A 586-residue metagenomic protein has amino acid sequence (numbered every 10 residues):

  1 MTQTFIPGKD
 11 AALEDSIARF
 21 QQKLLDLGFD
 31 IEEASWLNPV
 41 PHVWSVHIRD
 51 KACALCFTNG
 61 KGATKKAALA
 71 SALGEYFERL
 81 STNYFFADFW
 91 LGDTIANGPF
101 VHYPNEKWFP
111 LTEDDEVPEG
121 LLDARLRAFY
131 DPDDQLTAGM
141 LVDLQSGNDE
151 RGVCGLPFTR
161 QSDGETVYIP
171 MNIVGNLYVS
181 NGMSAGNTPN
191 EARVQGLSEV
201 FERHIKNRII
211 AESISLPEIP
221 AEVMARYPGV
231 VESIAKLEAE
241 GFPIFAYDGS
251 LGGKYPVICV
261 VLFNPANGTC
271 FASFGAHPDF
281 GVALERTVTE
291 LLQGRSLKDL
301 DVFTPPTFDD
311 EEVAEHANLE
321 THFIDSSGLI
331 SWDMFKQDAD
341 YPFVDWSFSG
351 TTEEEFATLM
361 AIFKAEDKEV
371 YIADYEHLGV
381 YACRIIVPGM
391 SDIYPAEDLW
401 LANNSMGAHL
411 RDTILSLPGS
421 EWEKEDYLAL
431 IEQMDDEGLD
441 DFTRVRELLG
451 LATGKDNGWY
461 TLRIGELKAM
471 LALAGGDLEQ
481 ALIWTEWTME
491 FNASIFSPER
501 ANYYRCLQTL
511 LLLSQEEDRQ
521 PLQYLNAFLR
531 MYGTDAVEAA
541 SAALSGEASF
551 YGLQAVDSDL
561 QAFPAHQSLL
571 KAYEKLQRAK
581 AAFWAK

Functional and structural regions predicted by a protein language model:
M1-K586: Helix-biased "structured C-terminal domain" signature
